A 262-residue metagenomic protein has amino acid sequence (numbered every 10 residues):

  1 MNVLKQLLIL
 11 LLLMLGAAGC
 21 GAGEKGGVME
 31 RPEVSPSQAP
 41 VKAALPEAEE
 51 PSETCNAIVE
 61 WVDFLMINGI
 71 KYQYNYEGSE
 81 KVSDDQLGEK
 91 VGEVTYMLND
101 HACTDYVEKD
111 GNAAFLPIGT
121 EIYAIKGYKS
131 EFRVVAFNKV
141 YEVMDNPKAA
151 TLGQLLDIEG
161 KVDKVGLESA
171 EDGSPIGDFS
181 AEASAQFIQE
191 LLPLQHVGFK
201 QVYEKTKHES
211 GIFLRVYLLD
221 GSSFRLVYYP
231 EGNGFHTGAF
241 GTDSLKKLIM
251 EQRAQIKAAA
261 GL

Functional and structural regions predicted by a protein language model:
M1-L8: Bacterial N-terminal signal peptides that target proteins for export
L8-M14: Hydrophobic helical h-region of N-terminal Sec-dependent signal peptides in bacterial secretory/periplasmic proteins
G16-G19: C-terminal motif of bacterial Sec signal peptides marking the signal peptidase cleavage site
G21-L262: Function-determining sites in protein domains
